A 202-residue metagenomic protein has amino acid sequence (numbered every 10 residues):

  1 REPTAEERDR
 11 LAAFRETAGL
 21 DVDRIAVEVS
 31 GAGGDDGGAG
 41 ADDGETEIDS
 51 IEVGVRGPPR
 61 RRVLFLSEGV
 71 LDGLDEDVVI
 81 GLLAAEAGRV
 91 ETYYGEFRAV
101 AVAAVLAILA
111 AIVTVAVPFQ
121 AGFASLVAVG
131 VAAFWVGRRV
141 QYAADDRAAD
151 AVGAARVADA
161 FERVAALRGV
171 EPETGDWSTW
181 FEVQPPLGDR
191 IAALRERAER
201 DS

Functional and structural regions predicted by a protein language model:
R1-L83, A87: Peri-catalytic and regulatory segments of divalent metal-dependent proteins
E2-V22, F119-S178: Short helix/loop segments within enzyme catalytic domains that coordinate or immediately flank catalytic cofactors
V22-P58, D150-S202: Active-site-proximal gating segments in proteases and membrane effectors
D75, V79, T92-E96, V140 (+1 more regions): Amphipathic alpha-helical protein-protein interaction surfaces
A85-E86, A144, P186: DG-centered beta-turn motif at the end of beta-strands
E86-V102: Catalytic Zn2+-binding segment of zinc metalloproteases
A87, A111, G130-V131: Alpha-helical transmembrane segments of multipass membrane proteins
A103-V127: Post-HExxH zinc-binding segment in Zn-dependent metallohydrolases
